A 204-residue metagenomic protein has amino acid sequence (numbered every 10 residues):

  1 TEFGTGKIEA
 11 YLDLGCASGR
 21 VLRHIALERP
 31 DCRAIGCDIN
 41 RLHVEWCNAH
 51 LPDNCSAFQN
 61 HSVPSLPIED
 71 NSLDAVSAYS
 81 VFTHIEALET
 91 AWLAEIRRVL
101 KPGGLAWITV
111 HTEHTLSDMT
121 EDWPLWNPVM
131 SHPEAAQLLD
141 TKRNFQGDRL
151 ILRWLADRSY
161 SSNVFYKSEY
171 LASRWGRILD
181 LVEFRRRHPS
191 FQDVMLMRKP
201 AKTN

Functional and structural regions predicted by a protein language model:
T1-K7: Conserved alpha-helix/loop element of class I SAM-dependent methyltransferases that forms part of the SAM/SAH-binding
K7-A17: Conserved class I S-adenosyl-L-methionine
R20-S65: Class I SAM-dependent methyltransferase SAM/SAH-binding core
L66-V76: A short acidic, Gly/Pro-enriched loop at the edge of an enzyme's catalytic core that lines a small-molecule cofactor
I85-E95: A short, conserved alpha-helix within the catalytic core of class I
G103-H111: Conserved beta-strand signature within the Rossmann-like core of class I S-adenosyl-L-methionine
M119-S159, N163: Conserved Class I S-adenosyl-L-methionine
S159-I178: Short alpha-helix
